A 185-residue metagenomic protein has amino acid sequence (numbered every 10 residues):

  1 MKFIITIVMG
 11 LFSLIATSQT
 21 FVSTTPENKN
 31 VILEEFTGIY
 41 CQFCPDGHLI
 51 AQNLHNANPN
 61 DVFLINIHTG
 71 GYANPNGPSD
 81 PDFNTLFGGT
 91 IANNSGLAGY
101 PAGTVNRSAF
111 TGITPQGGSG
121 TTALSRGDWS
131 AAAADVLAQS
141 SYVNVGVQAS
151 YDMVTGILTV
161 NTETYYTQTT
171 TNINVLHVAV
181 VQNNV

Functional and structural regions predicted by a protein language model:
M1-P26: Bacterial Sec-dependent N-terminal signal peptides
I7-V8, F43, N74, G112: A broad, structure-centric signal for solvent-exposed, well-ordered loop/edge residues that line or flank functional
F21-G70: Local sequence-structure signature of Cys/Sec-based thiol-disulfide redox active-site neighborhoods
L49, N53, N60-V185: Short, conserved sequence motifs used for protein processing/export or organelle targeting and for catalysis
